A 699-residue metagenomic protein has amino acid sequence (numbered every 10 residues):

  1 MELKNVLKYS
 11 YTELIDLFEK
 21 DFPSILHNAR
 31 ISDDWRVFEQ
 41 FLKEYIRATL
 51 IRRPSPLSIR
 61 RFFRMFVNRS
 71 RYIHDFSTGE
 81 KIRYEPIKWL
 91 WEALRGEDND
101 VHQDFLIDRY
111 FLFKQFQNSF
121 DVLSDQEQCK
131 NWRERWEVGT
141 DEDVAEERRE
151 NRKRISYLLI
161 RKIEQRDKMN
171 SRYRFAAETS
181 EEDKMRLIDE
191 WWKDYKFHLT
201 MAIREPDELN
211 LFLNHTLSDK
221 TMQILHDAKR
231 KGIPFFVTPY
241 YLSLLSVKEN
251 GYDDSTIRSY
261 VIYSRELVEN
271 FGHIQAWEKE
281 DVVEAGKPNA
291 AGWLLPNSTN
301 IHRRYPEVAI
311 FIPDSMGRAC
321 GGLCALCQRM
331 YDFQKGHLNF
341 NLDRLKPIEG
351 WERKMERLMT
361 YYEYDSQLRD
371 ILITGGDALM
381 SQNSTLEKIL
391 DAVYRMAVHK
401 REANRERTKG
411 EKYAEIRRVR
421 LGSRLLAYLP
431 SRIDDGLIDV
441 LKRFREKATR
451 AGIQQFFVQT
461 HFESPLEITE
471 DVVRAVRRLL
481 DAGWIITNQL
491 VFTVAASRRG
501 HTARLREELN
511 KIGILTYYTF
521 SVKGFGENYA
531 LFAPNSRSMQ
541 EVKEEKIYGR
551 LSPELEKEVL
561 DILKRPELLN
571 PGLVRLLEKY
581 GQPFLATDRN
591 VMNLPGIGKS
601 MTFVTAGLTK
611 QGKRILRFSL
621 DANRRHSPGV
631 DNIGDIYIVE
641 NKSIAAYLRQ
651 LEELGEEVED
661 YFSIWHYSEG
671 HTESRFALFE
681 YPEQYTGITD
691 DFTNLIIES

Functional and structural regions predicted by a protein language model:
M1-R304: Flexible, acidic/Gly-rich N-terminal and inter-domain linker regions that tether and position cofactor-handling modules
L225-I233, I301, K346, D377-S381 (+2 more regions): Conserved aromatic-histidine-acidic binding/catalytic patches
V237, V542-S699: C-terminal accessory regions of radical SAM enzymes
V237, W293-D332: N-terminal pre-triad scaffold of radical SAM enzymes
R303, D314-R318, G322, D332-D343 (+4 more regions): Catalytic or ion-translocation cores adjacent to nucleophile or general acid/base/metal-coordination motifs in diverse
Y305-A309, L323, D365-T374, V419-G422 (+1 more regions): Glycine-rich, often proline-containing surface loops adjacent to acidic residues and nearby aromatics that form
A319, M330-I371, S384, K388-D391 (+1 more regions): Conserved alpha-helical substructure of the radical SAM core
M355-E363, L379-L551: Conserved AdoMet/S-adenosylmethionine-binding subsite of the radical SAM
